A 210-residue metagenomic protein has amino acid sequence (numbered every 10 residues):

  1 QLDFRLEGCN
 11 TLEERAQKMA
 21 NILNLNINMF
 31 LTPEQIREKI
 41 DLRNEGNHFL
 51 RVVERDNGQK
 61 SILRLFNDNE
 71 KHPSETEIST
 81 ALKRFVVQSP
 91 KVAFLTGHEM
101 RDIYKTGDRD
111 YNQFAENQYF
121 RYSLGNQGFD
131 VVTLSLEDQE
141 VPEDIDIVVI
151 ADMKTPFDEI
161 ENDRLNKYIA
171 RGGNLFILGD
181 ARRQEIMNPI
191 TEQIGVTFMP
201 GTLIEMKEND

Functional and structural regions predicted by a protein language model:
Q1-D210: Short, surface-exposed patches at the edges or C-terminal ends of soluble domains, predominantly
